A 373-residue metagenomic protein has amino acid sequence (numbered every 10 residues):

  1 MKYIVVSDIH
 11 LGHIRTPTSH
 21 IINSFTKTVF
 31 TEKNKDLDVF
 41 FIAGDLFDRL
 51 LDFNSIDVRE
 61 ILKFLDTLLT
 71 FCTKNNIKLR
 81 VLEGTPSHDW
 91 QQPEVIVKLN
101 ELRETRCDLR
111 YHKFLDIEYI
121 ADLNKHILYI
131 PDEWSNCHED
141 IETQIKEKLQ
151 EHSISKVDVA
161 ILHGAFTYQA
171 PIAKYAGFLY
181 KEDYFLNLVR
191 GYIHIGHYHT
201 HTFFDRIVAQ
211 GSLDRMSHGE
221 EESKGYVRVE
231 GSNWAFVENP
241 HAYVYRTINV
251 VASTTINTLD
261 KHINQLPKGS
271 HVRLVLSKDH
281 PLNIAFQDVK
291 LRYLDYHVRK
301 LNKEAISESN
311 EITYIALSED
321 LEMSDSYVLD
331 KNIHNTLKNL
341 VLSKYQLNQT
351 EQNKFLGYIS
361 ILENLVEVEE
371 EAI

Functional and structural regions predicted by a protein language model:
M1-I4: Extreme N-terminal starter segment of soluble prokaryotic enzymes
S7-L11, D45-F47, T85-S87, I130-E133 (+4 more regions): Active-site metal-binding loops of divalent metal-dependent hydrolases
I9-Y119, L186-L188: Core catalytic region of metal-dependent phosphoesterases/phosphodiesterases, especially metallo-beta-lactamase-like
D38-F40, K78-R80, K125-I127, V157-A160 (+3 more regions): Hydrophobic beta-strand segments of well-ordered beta-sheets in folded domains
F64, R80-D183: Conserved catalytic scaffold of divalent metal-dependent phosphoesterases
C72-N75, E151-I154, D183-V189, L266-P267: Short, conserved loop/helix-junction motifs that constitute active-site signature segments in enzyme catalytic cores
I172-W234: Conserved beta-sheet core of the metallophosphoesterase superfamily
G231-I373: Accessory, non-catalytic peripheral segments of nucleic-acid enzymes
